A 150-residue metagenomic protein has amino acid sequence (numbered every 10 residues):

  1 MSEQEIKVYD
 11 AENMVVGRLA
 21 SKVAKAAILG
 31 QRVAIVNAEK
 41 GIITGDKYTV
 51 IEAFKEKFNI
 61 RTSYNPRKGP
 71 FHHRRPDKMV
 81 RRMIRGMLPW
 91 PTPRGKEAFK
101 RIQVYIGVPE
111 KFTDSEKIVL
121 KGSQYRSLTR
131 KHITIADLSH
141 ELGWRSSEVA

Functional and structural regions predicted by a protein language model:
M1-A150: Ribosome-associated RNA-binding proteins
